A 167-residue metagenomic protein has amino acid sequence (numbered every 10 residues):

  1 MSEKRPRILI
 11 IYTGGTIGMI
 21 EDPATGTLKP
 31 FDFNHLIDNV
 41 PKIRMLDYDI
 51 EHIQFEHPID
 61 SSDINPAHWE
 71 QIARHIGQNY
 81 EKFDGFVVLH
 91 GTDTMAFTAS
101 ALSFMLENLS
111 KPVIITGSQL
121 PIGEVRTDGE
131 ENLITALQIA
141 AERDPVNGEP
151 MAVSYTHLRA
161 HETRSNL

Functional and structural regions predicted by a protein language model:
S2-Q78: N-terminal glycine-rich anion-binding loop in soluble enzyme alpha/beta folds
T13-G15, G91-T92, S118-P121: Short, ordered loop/turn segments at secondary-structure junctions
K82-D84: Short acidic/histidine-rich motifs immediately flanking catalytic phosphotransfer sites in two-component signaling
L89-K111: Short Gly/Thr/Asp-enriched flexible loops that form oxyanion-binding sites at enzyme active sites
P112-D128: Proline/glycine-rich low-complexity loops and linkers
G123-S154: Short, glycine-/small-residue-rich phosphate/pyrophosphate-handling segment
T156-T163: Conserved small/polar residues in nucleotide/adenosyl-binding loops
